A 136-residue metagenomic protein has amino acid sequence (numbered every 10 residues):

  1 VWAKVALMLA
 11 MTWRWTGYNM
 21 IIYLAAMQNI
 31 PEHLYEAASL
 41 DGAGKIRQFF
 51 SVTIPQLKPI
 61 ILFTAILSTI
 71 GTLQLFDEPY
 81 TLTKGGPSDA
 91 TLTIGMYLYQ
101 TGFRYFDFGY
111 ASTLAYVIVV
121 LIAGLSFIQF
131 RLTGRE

Functional and structural regions predicted by a protein language model:
V1-W13, R47, D89-A90, Y99: Membrane-water interface segments at transmembrane-helix boundaries in multipass membrane proteins
W2-S39, P79: Membrane-cytosol interface at the C-terminal ends of specific transmembrane alpha-helices in multi-pass membrane
L7, I22, F49, S112-T113: Hydrophobic/aromatic positions within or immediately flanking transmembrane alpha-helices of multi-pass small-molecule
L9, M27, I54, L62 (+2 more regions): Hydrophobic residues within alpha-helical transmembrane segments of multi-pass solute transporters/permease subunits
I21-I61, G134-R135: Intracellular coupling helices
L24-E32, Y110-E136: C-terminal transmembrane helix and the adjacent membrane-cytosol boundary/short C-terminal tail of inner/organellar
L67-G71, F76-F106: Glycine-rich helix-loop "coupling/hinge" segments at transmembrane-helix boundaries in multipass transporters
